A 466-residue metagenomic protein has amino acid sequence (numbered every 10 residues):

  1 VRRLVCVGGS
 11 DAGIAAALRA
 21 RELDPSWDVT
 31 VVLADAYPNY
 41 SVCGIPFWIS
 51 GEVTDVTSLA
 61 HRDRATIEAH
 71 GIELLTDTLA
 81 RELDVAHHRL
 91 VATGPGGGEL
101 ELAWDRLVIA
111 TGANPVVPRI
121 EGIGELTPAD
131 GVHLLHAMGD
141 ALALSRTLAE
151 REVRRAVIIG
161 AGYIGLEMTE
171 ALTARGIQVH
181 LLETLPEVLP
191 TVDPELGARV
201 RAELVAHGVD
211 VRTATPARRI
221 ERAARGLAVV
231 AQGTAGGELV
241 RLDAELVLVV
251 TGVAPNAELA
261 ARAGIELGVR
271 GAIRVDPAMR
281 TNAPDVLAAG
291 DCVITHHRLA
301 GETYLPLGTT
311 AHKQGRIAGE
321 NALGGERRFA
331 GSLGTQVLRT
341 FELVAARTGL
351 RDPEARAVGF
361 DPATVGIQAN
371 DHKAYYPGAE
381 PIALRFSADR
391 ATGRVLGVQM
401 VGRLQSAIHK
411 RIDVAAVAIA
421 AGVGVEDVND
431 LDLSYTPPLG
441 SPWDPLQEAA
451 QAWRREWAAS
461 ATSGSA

Functional and structural regions predicted by a protein language model:
V1-E73, T169-V192, S465-A466: Beta1-alpha1 glycine-rich phosphate/pyrophosphate-binding loop at the start of Rossmann-like nucleotide-binding domains
V7-D11, R21-S26, A34, T251 (+2 more regions): Flexible, glycine-rich terminal cap/loop adjacent to redox cofactors in electron-transfer oxidoreductases
G8-A12, H136-A137, I159-G162: Glycine-rich Rossmann-fold phosphate-binding loop(s) that bind the pyrophosphate of adenine dinucleotide cofactors
S26-T30, E68-G94, L102, A174-P277: A Rossmann-like FAD-binding core segment of flavoenzymes
L59-A60, R155-V157, Y163-R219, L305-A311 (+2 more regions): Rossmann-like dinucleotide-binding cores of NAD(P)H-dependent redox enzymes
L102-G112, I159, L242-G252, G315 (+1 more regions): Short hydrophobic core segments
T127-E152, E238-N321, V414-A418: FAD-site-proximal beta/loop scaffold in flavoenzymes
V275, A289-R351, P437-A461: A conserved FAD-binding loop/helix module that cradles the flavin
